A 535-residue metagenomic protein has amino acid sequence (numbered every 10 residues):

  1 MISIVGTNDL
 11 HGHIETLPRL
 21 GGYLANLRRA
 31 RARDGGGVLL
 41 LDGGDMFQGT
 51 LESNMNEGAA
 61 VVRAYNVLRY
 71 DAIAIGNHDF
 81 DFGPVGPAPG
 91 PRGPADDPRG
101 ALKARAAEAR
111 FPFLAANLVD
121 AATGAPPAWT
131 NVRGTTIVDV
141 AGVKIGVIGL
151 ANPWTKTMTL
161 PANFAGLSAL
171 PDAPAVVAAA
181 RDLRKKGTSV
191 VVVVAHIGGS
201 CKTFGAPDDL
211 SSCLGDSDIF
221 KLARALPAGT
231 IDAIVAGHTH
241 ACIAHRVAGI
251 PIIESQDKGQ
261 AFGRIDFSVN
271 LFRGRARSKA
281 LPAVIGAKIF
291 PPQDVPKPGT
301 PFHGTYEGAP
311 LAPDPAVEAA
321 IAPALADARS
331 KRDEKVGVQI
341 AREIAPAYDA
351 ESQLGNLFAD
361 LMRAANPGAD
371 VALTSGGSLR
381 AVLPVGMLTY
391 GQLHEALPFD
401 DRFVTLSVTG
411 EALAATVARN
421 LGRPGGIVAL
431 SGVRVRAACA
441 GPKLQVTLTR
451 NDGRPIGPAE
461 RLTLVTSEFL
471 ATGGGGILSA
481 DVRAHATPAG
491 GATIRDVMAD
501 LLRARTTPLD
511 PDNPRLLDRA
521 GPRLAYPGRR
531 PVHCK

Functional and structural regions predicted by a protein language model:
M1-P298, D349, Q353-A364, A372 (+4 more regions): Acidic, metal/ion-coordinating pockets
M1-S3, H13-Y23, R110-N117, A121-A122 (+4 more regions): Feature captures C-terminal
L17, G58, R99, I219 (+7 more regions): Alpha-helix initiation and N-capping motif
L51-S53, P84-G86, A125-W129, F302-H303 (+5 more regions): Short, conserved acidic/polar surface loops in the N-terminal third of protein domains
P112, T135-D139, G146, V191 (+12 more regions): Hydrophobic transmembrane signal anchors and adjacent membrane-proximal interface regions, especially in viral
A276, A280-I285, F290-L388: Hard-cation-handling environments
